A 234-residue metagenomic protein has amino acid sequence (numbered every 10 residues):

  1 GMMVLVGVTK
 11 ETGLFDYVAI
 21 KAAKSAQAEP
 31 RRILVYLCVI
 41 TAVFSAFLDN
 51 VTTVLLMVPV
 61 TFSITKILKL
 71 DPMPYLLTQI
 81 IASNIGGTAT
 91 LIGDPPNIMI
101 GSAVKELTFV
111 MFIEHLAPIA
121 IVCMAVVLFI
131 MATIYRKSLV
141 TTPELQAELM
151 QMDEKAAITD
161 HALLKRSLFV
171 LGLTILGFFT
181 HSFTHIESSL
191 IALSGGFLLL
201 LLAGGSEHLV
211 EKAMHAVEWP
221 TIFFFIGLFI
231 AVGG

Functional and structural regions predicted by a protein language model:
G1-D71, W219-T221, F225-G234: Membrane-embedded alpha-helical segments and adjacent helix-loop junctions characteristic of multi-pass solute
T12, L37, V170-G234: Transmembrane helical segments that form the transport core of multi-pass membrane transport proteins
V18-A19, T52-S63, L76-L77, T90-K105: Re-entrant/interfacial helical elements at transmembrane boundaries that shape and gate the permeation pathway
I20, K24-Q27, I134-L171, L201-A216 (+1 more regions): Intrinsically disordered, low-complexity non-transmembrane regions of multi-pass membrane transporters
R31-V35, Q79-T90, L149-A156, W219-V232: Small-residue-rich segments of transmembrane alpha-helices in multi-pass membrane proteins, especially helix faces
R31-V39, T53, L76-L77, I113-A117 (+4 more regions): Hydrophobic alpha-helical transmembrane segments
I40-D49, I80-I92, T180-F183: Transmembrane alpha-helix interface/packing and boundary motifs in multi-pass membrane proteins, characterized by
L70-M73, L77, T88-I92, V110-I158: Juxtamembrane and boundary regions of transmembrane helices in multi-pass small-molecule transporters and channels
